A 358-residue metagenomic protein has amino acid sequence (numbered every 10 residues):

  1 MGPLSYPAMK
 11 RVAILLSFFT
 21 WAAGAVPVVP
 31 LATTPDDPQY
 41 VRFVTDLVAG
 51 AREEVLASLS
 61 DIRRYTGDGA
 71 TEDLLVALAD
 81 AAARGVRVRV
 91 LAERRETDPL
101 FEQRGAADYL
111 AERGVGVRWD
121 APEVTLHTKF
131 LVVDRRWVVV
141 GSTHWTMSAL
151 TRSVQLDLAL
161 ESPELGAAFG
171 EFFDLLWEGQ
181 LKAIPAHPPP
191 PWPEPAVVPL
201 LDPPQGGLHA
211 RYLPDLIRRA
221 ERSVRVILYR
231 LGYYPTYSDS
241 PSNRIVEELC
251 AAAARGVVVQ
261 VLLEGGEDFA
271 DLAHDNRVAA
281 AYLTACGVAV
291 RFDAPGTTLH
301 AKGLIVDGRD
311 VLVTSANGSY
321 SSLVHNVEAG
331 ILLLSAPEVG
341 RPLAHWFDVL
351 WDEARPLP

Functional and structural regions predicted by a protein language model:
G2-S5, A13, W21-R118, E123-T125 (+1 more regions): Charged, low-complexity intrinsically disordered terminal segments
